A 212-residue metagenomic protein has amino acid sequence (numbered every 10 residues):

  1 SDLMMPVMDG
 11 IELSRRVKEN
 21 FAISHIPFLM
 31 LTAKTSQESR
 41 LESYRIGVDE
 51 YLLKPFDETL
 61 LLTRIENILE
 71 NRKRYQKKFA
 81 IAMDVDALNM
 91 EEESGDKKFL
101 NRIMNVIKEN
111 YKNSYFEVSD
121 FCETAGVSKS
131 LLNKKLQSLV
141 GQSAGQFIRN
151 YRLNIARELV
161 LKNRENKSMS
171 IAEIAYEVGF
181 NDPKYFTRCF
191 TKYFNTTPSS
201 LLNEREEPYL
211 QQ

Functional and structural regions predicted by a protein language model:
M5: Receiver (REC) domain active-site loop signature in two-component systems and cognate sites in sensor histidine kinases
F56-I65, L69: C-terminal output helix
V118-I148, A175-T197: Basic/polar phosphate-binding segments, predominantly the helix-turn-helix DNA-binding elements of transcriptional
S138-N181, E204-Q212: Terminal helix-turn-helix DNA-binding modules in bacterial transcription factors
R188-Q212: …primarily DNA-binding HTH/wHTH and HhH modules…
